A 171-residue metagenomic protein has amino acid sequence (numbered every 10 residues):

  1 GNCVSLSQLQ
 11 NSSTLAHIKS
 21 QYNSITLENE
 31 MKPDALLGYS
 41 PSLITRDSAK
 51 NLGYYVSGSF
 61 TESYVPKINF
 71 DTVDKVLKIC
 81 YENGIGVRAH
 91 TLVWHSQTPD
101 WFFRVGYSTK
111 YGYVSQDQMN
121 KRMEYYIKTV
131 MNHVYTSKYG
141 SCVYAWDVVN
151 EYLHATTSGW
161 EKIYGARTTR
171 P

Functional and structural regions predicted by a protein language model:
G1-E30: Boundary/entry segment of secreted carbohydrate-active catalytic domains
S20-P171: Substrate-binding cleft and catalytic face of glycoside hydrolase catalytic domains, especially the flexible beta-alpha
